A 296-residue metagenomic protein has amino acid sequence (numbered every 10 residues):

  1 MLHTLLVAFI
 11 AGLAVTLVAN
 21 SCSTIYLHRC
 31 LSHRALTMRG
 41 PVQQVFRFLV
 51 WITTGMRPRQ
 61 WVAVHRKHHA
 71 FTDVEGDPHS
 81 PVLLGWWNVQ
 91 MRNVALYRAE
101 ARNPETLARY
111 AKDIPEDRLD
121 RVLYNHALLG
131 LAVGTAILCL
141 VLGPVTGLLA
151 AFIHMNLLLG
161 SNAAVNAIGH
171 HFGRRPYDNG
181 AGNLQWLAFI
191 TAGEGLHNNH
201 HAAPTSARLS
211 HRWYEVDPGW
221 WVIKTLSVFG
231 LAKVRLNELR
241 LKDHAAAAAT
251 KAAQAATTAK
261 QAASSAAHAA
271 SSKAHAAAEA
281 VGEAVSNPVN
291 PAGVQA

Functional and structural regions predicted by a protein language model:
M1-A164, S206-A296: Non-catalytic, topology-defining segments of multipass membrane proteins
Y110-R118, P176-L196, H200-A203: Active-site-proximal inter-transmembrane loops
A167: Glycine-rich, pocket-lining loop/helix-strand segments that form or immediately flank
